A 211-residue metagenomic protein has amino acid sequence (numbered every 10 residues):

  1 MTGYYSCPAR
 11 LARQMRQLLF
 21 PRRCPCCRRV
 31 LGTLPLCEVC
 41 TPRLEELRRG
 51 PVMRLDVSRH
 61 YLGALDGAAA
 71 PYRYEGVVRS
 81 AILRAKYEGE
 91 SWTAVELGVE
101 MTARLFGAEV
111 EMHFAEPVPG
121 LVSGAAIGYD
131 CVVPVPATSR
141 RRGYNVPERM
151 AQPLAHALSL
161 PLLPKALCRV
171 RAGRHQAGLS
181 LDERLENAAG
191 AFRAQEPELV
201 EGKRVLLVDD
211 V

Functional and structural regions predicted by a protein language model:
M1-V211: Glycine-rich phosphate/pyrophosphate-handling loop used in enzymes and phosphotransfer proteins
